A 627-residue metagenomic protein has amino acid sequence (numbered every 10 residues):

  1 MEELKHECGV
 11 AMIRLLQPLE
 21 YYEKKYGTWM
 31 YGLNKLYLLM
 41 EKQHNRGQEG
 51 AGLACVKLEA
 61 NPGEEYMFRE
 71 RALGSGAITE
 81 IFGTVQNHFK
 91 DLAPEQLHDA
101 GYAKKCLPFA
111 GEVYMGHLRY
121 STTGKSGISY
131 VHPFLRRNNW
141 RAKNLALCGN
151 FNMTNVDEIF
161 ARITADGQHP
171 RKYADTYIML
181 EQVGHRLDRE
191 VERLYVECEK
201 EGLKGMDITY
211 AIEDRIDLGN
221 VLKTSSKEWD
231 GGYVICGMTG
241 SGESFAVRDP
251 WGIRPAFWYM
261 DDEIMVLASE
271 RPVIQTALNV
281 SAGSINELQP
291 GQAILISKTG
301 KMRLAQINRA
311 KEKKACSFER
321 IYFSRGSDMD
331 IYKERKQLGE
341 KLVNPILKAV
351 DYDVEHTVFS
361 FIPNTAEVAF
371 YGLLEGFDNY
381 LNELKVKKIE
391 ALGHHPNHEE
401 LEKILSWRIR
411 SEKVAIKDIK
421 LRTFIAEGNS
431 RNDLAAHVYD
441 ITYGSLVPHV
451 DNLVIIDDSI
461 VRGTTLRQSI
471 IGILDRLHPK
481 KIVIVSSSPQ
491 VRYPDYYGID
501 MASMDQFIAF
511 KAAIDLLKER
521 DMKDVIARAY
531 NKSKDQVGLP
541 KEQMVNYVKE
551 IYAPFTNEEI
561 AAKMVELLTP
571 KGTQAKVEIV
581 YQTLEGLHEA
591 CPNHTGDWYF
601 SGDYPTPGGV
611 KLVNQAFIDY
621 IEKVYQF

Functional and structural regions predicted by a protein language model:
M1-Q289, L295-V358, I362-P363: Conserved short alpha-helical segments that host acidic/polar catalytic motifs at enzyme active sites
Q96-G101, Y195-I216, N379-R408, R520-Y530 (+2 more regions): Short mixed-charge
L187-E192, V343-N344, V350-E383, H398 (+1 more regions): Hydrophobic alpha-helical segments characteristic of transmembrane helices in integral membrane transporters
S226, S241-E243, R248, P255 (+8 more regions): PRPP-dependent phosphoribosyltransferase catalytic core
E228-G231, E334-E355, V368, L373-G376 (+2 more regions): Phosphate/ATP-binding catalytic cores across multiple sugar-kinase/actin-like superfamilies, primarily ASKHA
G237, R248-D249, S269-R271, K298 (+6 more regions): Active-site proximal loops enriched in glycine and acidic residues that flank catalytic Cys/His/Asp and coordinate
G300-C316, F361-E400: Terminal amphipathic helices with adjacent charged low-complexity linkers/tails
F359, A366-L373, F377, S411 (+3 more regions): Extended, hydrophobic alpha-helical segments in both membrane/secreted and soluble proteins
